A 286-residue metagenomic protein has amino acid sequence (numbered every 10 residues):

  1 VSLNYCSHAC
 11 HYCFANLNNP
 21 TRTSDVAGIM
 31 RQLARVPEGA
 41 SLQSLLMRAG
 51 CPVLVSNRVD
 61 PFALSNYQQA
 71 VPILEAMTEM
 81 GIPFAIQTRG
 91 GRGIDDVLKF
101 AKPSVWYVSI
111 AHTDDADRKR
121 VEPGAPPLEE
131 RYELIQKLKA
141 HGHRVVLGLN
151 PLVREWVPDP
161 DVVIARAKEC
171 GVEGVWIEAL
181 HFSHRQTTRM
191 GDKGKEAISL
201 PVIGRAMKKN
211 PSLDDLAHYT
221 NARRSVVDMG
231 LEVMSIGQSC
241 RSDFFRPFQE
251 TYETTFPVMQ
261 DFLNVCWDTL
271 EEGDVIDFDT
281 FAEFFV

Functional and structural regions predicted by a protein language model:
V1-V105, T113-A116: Conserved Radical SAM active-site core
N19-S24, R58-Q68, A116-Q136, R154-V162: Conserved non-cysteine loop/helix-boundary elements of the Radical SAM core domain that shape
V26-G39, Y67-P72, G124-L134, P160-V162 (+1 more regions): Well-ordered, non-membrane alpha-helical segments in soluble/globular domains
R58-D60, R89-G91, A111-T113, N150-R154 (+2 more regions): Active-site beta-loop-alpha junctions enriched in small/polar residues
A70, V108, V157-V175, G237-M259: Short, electropositive alpha-helical surface patch
F84, S104-W106, R144-V145, V233: Hydrophobic anchor at the start of a short beta-strand that flanks the dinucleotide cofactor-binding loop
E130-R189, S225-Q238: Conserved C-terminal portion of the radical SAM core fold that forms the substrate/S-adenosylmethionine-binding
T187-V286: C-terminal accessory extensions appended to soluble enzyme cores
